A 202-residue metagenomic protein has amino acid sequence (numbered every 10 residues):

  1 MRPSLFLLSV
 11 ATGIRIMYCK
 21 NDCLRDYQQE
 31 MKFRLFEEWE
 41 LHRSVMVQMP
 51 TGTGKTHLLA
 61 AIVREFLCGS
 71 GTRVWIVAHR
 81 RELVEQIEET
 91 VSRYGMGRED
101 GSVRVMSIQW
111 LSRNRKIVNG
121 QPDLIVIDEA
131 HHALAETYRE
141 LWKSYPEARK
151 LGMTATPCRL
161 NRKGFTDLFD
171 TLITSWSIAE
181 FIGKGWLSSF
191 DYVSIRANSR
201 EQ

Functional and structural regions predicted by a protein language model:
A11-M46: Conserved pre-motif I regulatory segment
R34-E38, T56-G69: Walker A/P-loop NTP-binding motif
L41-A61: Walker A/P-loop
L58, T72-T90: Conserved Walker A/P-loop ATP-binding site and its immediately adjacent core in helicase/helicase-like ATPase domains
V84-I117: Inter-Walker segment of RecA-like/P-loop motor cores
R104-L124, H132-E140: Conserved RecA-like ASCE ATPase "motif II neighborhood" in helicase/translocase motors
A135-L187: Post-DEXD/H (motif II) to motif III coupling segment of the RecA-like Helicase ATP-binding lobe
